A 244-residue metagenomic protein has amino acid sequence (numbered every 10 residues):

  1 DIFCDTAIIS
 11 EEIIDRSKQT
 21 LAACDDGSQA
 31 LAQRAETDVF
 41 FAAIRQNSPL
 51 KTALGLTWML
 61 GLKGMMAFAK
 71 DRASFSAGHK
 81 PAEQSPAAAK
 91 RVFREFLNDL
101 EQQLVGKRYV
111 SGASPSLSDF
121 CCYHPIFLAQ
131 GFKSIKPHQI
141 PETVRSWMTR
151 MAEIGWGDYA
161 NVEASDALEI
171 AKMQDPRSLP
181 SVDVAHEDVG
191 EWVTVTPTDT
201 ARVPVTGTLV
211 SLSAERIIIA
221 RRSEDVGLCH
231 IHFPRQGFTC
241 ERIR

Functional and structural regions predicted by a protein language model:
D1-A67, E83, E187, P197 (+3 more regions): GST-like domain detector, emphasizing the conserved glutathione-binding G-site in the N-terminal thioredoxin-like
G27, L31, S74-H79, N161-Q174: A short, terminal or domain-edge coil/loop segment
A35-T149, E153: GST-like fold's C-terminal all-alpha helical module
W156-V189: Mixed-charge, Lys/Arg-rich low-complexity intrinsically disordered regions
W192-T198: A short beta-strand micro-motif
A201: Phosphate-binding active sites in nucleotide-utilizing proteins
